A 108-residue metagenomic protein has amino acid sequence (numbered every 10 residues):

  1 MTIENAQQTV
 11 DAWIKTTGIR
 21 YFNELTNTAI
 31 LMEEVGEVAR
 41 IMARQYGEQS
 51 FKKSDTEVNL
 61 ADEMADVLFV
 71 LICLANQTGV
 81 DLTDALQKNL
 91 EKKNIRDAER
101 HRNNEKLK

Functional and structural regions predicted by a protein language model:
M1-M64, L68-K108: Flexible "arm" and connector segments at domain edges
